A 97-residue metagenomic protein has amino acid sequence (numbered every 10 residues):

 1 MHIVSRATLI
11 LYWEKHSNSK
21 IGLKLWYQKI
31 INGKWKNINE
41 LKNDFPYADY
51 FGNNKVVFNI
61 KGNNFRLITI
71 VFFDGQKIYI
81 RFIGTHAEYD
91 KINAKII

Functional and structural regions predicted by a protein language model:
M1-N64, F72-Y79, H86-I97: Basic, Lys/Arg-enriched alpha-helical interface segments
